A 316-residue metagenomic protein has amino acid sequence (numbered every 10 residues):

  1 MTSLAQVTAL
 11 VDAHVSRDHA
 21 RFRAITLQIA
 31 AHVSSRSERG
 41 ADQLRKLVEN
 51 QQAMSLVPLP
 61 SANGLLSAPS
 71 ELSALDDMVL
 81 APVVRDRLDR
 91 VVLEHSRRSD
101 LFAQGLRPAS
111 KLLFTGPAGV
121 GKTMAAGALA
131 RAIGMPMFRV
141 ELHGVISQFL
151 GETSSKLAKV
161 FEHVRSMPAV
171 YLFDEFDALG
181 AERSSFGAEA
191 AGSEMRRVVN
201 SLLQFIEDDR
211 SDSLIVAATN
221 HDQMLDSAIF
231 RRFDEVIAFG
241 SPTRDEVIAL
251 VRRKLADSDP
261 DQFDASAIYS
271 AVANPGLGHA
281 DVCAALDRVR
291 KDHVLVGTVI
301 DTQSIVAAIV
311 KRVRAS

Functional and structural regions predicted by a protein language model:
M1-A24, A30-S35, R39-D77, R244-S316: C-terminal alpha-helical "lid" subdomain
S16, P69-L93, D100: Dynamic helix-loop-helix/coil hinge segments at AAA+ ATPase domain boundaries and subdomain interfaces
V83-R87, L93-F263: Walker A/P-loop NTP-binding motif of AAA+ ATPase domains
